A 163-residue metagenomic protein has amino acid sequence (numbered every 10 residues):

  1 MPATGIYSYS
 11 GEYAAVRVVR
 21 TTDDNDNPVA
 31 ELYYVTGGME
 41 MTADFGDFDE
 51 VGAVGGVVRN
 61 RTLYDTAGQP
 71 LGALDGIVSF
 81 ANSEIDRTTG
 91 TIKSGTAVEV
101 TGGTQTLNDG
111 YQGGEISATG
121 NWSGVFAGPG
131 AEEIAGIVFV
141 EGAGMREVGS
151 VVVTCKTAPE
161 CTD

Functional and structural regions predicted by a protein language model:
M1-D163: Mature soluble binding/inhibitory domains
